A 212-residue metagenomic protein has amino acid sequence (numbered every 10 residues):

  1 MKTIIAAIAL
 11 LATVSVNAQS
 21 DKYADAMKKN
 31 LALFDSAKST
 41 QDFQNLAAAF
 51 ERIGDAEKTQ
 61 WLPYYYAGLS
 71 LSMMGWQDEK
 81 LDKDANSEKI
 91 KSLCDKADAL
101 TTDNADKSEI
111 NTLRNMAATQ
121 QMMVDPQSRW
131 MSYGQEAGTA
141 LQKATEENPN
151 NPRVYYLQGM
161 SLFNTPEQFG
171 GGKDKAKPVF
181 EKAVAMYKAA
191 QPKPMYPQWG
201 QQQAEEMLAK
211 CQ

Functional and structural regions predicted by a protein language model:
M1-A24: Bacterial Sec-dependent N-terminal signal peptides
S20-A32, A56-D78, N104-D125, N151-T165 (+1 more regions): Amphipathic alpha-helical repeat scaffolds of TPR domains
D35-A49, K83-D95, W130-G138, K177-K182: Helix-turn-helix repeat elements of alpha-solenoid scaffolds
I53, A97-L100, A144, A183: Canonical positions in the second alpha-helix
A56, L100-N104, E147, M186: Structural marker of alpha-solenoid helical repeat scaffolds
S87-A137: Hydrophobic, well-structured mid-protein blocks that either form specific transmembrane helices
R129-P149, R153-Q158: A contiguous pocket-lining binding segment that forms or flanks enzyme active sites
D174, P178, K182-Q212: Terminal, low-structured helical/coil segments at or just beyond the last alpha-helical repeat
